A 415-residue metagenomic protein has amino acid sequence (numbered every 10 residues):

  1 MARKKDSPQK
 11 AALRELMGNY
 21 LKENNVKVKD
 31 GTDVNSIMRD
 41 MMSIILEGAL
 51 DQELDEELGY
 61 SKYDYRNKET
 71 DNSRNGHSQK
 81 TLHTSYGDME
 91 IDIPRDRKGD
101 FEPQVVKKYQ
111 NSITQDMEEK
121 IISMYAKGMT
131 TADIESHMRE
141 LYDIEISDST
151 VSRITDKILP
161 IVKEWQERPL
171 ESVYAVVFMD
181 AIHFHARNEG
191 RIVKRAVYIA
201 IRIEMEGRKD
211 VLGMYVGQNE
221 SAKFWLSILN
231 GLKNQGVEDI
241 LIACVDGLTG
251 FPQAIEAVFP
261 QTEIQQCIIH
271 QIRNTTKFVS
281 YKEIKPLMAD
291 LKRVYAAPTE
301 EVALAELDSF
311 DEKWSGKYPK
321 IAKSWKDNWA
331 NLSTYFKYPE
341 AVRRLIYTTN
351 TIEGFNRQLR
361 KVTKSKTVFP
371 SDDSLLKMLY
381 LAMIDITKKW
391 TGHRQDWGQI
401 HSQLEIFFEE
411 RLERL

Functional and structural regions predicted by a protein language model:
M1-K29, D33-G76, T81-Y86: Subset of Sec-pathway N-terminal targeting signals
R3, P260, R293-L415: Acidic/histidine-rich catalytic cores and adjacent linkers of DNA breakage/strand-transfer/modification proteins
S61-T70, M129-V176: Electropositive nucleic-acid engagement tracts
E69-K127, D143-D156: Basic, short loop/linker segments at the boundary and entry of helix-turn-helix/winged-helix-like folds
P94-R97, V105-Y109, I144, K157-V245 (+4 more regions): RNase H-like nuclease fold core
E102, T275-A303, S309: Metal-dependent DNA phosphodiester-chemistry modules and their immediately adjacent helices/loops in DNA-processing
I242-T249, A254-D290: Conserved beta-strand -> loop -> alpha-helix junction used to position metal-binding or nucleic-acid-contacting
